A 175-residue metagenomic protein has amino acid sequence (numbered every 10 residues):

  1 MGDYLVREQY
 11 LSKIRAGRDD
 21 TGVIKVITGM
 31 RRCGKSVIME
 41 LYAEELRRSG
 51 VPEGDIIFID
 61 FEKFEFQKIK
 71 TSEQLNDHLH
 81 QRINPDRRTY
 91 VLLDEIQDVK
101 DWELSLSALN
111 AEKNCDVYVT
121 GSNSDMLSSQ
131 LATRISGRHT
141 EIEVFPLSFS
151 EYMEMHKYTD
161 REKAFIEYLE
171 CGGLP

Functional and structural regions predicted by a protein language model:
M1-G17: N-terminal pre-Walker A segment at the start of P-loop NTPase domains
I27: Hydrophobic anchor at the beta1->P-loop junction of P-loop NTPases
M30: P-loop (Walker A) phosphate-binding loop of NTP-binding proteins
K35: Conserved lysine of the Walker
I38: Hydrophobic positions on the alpha1 helix immediately C-terminal to the Walker A/P-loop
I57-T89: Short glycine-rich substrate-engagement loop in P-loop NTPases that contacts/grips substrate
E103-V119, A132-T133: Conserved catalytic/switch belt of AAA+ P-loop NTPases
S124, S128-P175: Interdomain motor-coupling "hinge/lid" segment immediately C-terminal to the ATP-binding subdomain of NTP-driven enzymes
